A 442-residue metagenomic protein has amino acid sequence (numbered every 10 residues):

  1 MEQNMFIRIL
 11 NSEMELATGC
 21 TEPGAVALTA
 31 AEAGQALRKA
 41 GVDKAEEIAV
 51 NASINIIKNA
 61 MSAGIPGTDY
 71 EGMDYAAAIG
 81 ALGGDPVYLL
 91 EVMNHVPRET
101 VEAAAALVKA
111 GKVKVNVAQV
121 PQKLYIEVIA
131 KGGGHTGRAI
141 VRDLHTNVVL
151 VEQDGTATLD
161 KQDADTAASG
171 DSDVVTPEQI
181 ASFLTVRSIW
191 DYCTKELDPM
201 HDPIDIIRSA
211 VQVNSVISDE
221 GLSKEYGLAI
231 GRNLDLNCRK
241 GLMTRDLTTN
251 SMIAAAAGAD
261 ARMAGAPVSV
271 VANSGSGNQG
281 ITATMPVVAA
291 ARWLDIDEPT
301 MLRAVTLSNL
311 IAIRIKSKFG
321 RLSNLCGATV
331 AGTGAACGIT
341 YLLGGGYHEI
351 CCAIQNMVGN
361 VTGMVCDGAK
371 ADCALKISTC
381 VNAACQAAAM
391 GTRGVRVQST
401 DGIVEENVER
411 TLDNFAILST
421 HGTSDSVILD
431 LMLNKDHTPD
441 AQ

Functional and structural regions predicted by a protein language model:
M1-R8, D43-I56, D246-G265, D297-I315 (+1 more regions): Acidic-glycine-rich active-site phosphate/pyrophosphate-binding loop
Q3, A17-T21, I54-I56, V141-N147 (+6 more regions): A structural signal for small-residue-enriched, beta-sheet-centric alpha/beta enzyme cores and oligomeric scaffold folds
F6-E15, N55-A63, A261-A272, A312-L322 (+1 more regions): Glycine/charged-rich beta-loop-alpha catalytic/anionic-binding loops adjacent to active sites
L16-E32, V268-M285, C326-V330: Conserved phosphate/anionic-ligand binding catalytic regions in large, soluble enzymes, centered on
A27-A130: Early transmembrane hairpin of solute transport permeases
G34, A40, A290-R303, L307 (+2 more regions): Hydrophobic alpha-helical bundle architecture
A40-E47, Y88-M93, V115-N116, H201-R208 (+7 more regions): Flexible, glycine/charged-enriched surface loops at secondary-structure junctions
K109-G265, L429-Q442: Signature of multi-pass transmembrane helix bundles
